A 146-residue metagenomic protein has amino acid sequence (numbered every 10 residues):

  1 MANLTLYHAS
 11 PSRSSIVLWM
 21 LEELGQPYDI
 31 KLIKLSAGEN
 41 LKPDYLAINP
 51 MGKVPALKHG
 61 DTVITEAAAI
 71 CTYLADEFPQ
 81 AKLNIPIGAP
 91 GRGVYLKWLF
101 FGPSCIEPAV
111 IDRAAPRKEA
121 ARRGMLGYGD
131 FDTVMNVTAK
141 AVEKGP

Functional and structural regions predicted by a protein language model:
M1-A68, R122-L126: N-terminal G-site of the GST-like fold
A2, F78-I87, V134-P146: Short amphipathic alpha-helical segments and their helix-coil junctions
S15, W19, A68-A69, G93 (+2 more regions): A structural signal for well-ordered alpha-helical segments within the folded catalytic domains of diverse enzymes
I48, Y73, A109, R113: Residues that scaffold the ATP/ADP-binding catalytic core of kinase and kinase-like folds
T65, Q80-E119: The first long alpha-helix at the start of the GST-like C-terminal all-alpha domain
A68-P79: A basic- and aromatic-enriched beta-loop-alpha substructure that forms the phosphate/nucleotide- and DNA/RNA-contacting
G102-P146: GST-like fold's C-terminal all-alpha helical module
